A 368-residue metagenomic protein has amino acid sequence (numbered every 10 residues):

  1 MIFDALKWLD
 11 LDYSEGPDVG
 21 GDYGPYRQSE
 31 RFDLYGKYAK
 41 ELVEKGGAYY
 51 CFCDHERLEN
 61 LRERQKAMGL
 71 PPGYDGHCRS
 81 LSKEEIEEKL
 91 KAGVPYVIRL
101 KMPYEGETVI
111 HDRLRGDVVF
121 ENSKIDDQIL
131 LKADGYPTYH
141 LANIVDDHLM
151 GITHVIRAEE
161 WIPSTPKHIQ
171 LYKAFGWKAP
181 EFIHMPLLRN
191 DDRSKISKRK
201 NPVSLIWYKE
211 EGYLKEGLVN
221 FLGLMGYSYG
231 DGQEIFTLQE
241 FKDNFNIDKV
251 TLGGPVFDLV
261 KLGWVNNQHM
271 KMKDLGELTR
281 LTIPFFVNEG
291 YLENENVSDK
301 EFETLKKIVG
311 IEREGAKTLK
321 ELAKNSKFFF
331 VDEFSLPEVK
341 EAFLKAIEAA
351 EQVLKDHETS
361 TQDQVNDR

Functional and structural regions predicted by a protein language model:
M1-W8, L58, K66-G69, L224 (+1 more regions): Charge-rich, well-structured scaffold segments of protease-associated domains
F3-R27: A glycine-rich helix N-cap at a beta->alpha junction
K7-Y13, V119, L130, V145 (+1 more regions): Conserved nucleotide- and phosphate/pyrophosphate-binding catalytic cores in adenylate/nucleotidyl-handling enzymes
G24-R31, Y50, R157: Short secondary-structure transition/capping motifs
Y26-L34, L187-D192: Short, conserved secondary-structure transition motifs
D33, P72-G73, D231-E234: Short amphipathic alpha-helical segments at helix boundaries and their inter-helical linkers
E41-H184, R189-K198, S204, Y229 (+2 more regions): Active-site cores that bind ATP or allylic diphosphates and position pyrophosphate for catalysis
